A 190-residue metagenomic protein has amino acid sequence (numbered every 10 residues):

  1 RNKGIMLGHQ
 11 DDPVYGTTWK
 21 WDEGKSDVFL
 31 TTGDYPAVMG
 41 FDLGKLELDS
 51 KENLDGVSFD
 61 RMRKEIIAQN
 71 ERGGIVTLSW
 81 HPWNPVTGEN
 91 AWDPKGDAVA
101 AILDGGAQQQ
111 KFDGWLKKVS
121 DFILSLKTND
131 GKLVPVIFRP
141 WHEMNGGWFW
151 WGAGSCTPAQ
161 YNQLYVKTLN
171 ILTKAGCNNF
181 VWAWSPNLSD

Functional and structural regions predicted by a protein language model:
R1-G44, D49-G56: N-terminal module-boundary/linker segments of secreted carbohydrate-active enzymes
R1-T18, Q109-V119, C177, V181-S185: Solvent-exposed, charged interface segments at domain starts and junctions
G4-H9, P36-L43, I75-W80, V136-P140 (+1 more regions): Structural recognition of the beta-strand scaffold that forms the well-ordered cores of secreted hydrolase catalytic
W21-L30, N162, I171-D190: Surface-exposed substrate-engagement region within the catalytic domains of secreted or surface-exposed extracellular
G44-C177: Substrate-binding cleft of extracellular glycoside hydrolase catalytic domains
